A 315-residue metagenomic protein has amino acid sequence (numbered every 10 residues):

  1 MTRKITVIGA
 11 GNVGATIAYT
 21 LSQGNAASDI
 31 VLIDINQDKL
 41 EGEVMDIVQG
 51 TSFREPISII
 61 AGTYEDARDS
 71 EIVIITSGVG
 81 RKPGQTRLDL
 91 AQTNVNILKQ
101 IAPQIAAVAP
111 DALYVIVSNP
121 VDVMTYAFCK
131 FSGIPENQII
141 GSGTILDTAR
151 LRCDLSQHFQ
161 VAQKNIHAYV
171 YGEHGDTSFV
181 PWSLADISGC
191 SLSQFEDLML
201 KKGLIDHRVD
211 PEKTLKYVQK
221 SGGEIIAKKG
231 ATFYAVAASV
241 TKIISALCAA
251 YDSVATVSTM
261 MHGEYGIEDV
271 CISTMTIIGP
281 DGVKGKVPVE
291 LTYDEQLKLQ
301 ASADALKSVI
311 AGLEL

Functional and structural regions predicted by a protein language model:
T2-I5: Extreme N-terminal starter segment of soluble prokaryotic enzymes
A10-G11: Glycine-rich Rossmann-fold phosphate-binding loop(s) that bind the pyrophosphate of adenine dinucleotide cofactors
G14-A15: N-terminal Rossmann-fold NAD(P) dinucleotide-binding loop
I33-E71, Q85, K307-L315: Conserved N-terminal Rossmann-fold NAD(P) cofactor-binding segment
S52-A112: Rossmann-like NAD(P)-binding element
T86-C153: Rossmann-like NAD(P)(H) cofactor-binding subdomain of soluble oxidoreductases
S132-Q138, T148-L315: C-terminal substrate-binding/catalytic lobe of Rossmann-fold NAD(P)-dependent dehydrogenases
